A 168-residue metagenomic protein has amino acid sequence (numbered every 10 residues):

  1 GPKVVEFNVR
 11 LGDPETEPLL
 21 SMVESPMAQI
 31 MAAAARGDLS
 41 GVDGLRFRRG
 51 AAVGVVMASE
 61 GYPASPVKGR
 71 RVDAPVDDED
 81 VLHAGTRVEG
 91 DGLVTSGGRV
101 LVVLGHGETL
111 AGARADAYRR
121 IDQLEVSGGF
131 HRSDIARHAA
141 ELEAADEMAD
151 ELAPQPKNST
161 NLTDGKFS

Functional and structural regions predicted by a protein language model:
K3-L11, G85-T86: Short beta-strand elements
N8-V76: Active-site "cap" helix and flanking loop/linker of ATP-utilizing ligase/carboxylase catalytic domains
G54-V56, R99-G107: Short, well-ordered beta-strand elements within core beta-sheets of diverse protein domains
K68-V102: Generic long, charged, amphipathic alpha-helical segments
V103-D122: Short, well-ordered alpha-helical segments
R119-S133: Short arginine-rich
A136-P154, S168: A cross-kingdom feature marking charged/low-complexity
P156-S168: Short, low-complexity, charge-dense intrinsically disordered segments
